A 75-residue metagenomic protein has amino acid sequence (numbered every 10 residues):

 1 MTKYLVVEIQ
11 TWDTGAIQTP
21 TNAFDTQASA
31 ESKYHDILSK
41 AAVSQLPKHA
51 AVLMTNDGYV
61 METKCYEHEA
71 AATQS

Functional and structural regions predicted by a protein language model:
M1-P20, K48: Short aromatic-glycine-(Arg/Gly/Cys) micro-motifs in beta-strand/loop hairpins
A16-S32: A short, exposed loop/beta-hairpin motif centered on an aromatic-Gly-Thr core
E31, I37-S75: Short, mixed-charge low-complexity intrinsically disordered segments
